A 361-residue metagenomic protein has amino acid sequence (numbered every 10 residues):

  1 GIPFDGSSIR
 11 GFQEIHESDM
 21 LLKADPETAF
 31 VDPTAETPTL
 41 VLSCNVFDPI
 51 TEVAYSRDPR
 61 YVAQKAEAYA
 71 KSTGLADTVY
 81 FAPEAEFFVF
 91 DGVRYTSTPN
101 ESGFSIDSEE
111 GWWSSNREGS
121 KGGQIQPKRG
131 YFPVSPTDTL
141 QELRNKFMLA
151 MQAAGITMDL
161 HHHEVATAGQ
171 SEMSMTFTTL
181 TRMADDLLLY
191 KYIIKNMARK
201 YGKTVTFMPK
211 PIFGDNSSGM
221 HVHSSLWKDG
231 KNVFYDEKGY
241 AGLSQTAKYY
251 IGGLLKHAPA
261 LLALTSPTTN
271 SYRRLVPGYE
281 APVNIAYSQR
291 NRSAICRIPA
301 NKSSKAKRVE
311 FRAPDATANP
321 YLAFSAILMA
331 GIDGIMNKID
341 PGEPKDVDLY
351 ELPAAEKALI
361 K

Functional and structural regions predicted by a protein language model:
G1-D159, T178, A358-K361: ATP/Mg2+-dependent ligation/transfer catalytic cores
G1-T73, F90, A168, T176 (+1 more regions): Active-site capping/gating regions of soluble enzymes
E84-E86, D159-H163, T204-I212: A short glycine-rich, hydrophobically flanked beta-strand micro-motif that places a catalytic Asp/Glu for divalent metal
A85, E164-M173: Short, conserved phosphate-binding/catalytic loop or strand-edge motifs used in phosphoryl-/nucleotidyl-transfer
N116-K121, H163-A168, P341-E343: Short hydrophobic/aromatic-rich motifs at helix boundaries and adjacent loops
N337, P341-K361: Non-catalytic interaction/regulatory segments
